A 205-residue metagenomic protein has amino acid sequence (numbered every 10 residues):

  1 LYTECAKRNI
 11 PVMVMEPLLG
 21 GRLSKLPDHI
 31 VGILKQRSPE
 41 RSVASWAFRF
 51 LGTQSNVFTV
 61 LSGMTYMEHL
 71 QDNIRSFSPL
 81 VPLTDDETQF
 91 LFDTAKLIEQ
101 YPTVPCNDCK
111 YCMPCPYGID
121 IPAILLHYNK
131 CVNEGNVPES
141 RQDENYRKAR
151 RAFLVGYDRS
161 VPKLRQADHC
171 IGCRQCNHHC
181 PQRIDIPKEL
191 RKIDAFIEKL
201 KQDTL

Functional and structural regions predicted by a protein language model:
L1-L205: Structured C-terminal cap/extension of enzyme domains
